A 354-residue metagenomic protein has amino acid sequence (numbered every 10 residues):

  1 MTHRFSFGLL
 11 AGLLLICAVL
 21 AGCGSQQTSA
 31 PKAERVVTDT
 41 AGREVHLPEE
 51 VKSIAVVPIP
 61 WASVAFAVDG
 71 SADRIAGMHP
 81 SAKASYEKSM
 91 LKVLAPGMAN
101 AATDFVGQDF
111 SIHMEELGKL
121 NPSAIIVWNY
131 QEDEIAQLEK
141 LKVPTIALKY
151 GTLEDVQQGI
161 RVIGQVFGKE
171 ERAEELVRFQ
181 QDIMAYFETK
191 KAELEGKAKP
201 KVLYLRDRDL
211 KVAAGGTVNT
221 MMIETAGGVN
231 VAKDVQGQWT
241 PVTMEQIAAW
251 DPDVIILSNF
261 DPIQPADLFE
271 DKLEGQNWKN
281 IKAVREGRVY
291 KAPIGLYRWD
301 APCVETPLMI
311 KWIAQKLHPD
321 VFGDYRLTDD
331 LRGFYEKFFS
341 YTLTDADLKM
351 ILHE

Functional and structural regions predicted by a protein language model:
M1-A11: Bacterial N-terminal signal peptides that target proteins for export
A18-G22: C-terminal motif of bacterial Sec signal peptides marking the signal peptidase cleavage site
G24-Q27: Bacterial signal peptide processing site
E34, E44, E134-K211, A232-D234 (+2 more regions): Extracytoplasmic substrate-binding proteins
T40-G42, A101-M114, V235-M244: Short helix-initiation/N-cap motifs at beta->coil->alpha
A62-E116, A124: A short, structured surface patch at a secondary-structure boundary
V106, H113-V127, V143, T243-F260: Proline-aspartate-enriched helix->loop->beta-strand connector
A213-W239: Alpha-helical, coiled-coil/dimerization segments enriched in small aliphatic residues
